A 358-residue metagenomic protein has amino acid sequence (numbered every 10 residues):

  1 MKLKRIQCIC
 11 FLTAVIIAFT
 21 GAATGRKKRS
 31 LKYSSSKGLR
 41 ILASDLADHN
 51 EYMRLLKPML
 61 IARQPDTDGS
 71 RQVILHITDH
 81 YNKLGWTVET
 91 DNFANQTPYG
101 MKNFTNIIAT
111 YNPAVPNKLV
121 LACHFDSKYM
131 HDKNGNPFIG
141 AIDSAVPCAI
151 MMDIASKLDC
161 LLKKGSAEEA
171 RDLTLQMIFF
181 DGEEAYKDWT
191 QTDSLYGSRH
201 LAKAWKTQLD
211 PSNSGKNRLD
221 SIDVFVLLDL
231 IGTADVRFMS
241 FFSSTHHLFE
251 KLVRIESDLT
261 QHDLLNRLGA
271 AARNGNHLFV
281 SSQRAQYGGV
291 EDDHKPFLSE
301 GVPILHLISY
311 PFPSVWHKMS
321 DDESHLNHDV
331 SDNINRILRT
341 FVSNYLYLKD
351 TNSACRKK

Functional and structural regions predicted by a protein language model:
K4-A22: Cleavable N-terminal signal peptides of Sec/SRP-targeted secreted and luminal proteins
A18-S70, Y111, A354-K358: N-terminal hydrophobic or amphipathic helices/low-complexity stretches enriched in small/hydrophobic/Pro/Gly
G38-D45, M59-G69, F93-T97, K133-A145 (+6 more regions): Second-shell loop/turn segments in exported
A47-A114: A non-catalytic alpha/beta surface segment that caps or lines the substrate-entry region of metallo-dependent hydrolase
P65, V224, L230-K358: Active-site-adjacent substrate-binding region of metalloamidase/peptidase-like peptide-processing proteins
A94-T97, P113-V115, F125-Y129, G182-Y186 (+2 more regions): Solvent-exposed loop/turn segments at secondary-structure junctions within structured extracellular/periplasmic domains
I108-A109, K118-A122, Q176-F179, D223-D229 (+2 more regions): Structural recognition of the beta-strand scaffold that forms the well-ordered cores of secreted hydrolase catalytic
N136-I255: Acidic/histidine-rich catalytic neighborhood of metal-dependent amide-processing enzymes
